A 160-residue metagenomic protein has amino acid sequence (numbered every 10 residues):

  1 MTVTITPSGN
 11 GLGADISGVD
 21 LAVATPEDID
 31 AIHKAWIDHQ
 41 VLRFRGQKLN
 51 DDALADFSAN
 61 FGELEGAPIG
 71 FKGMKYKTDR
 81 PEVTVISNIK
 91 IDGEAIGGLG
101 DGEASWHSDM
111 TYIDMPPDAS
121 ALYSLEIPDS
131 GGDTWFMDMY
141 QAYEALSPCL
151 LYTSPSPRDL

Functional and structural regions predicted by a protein language model:
T2-T134: Non-heme Fe(II)-dependent double-stranded beta-helix
A142, S147-L151: Compact, glycine/acidic-enriched structural inserts
Y152-L160: Single conserved hydrophobic/aromatic residue that forms the stacking wall/gate of nucleotide- or nucleobase-binding
